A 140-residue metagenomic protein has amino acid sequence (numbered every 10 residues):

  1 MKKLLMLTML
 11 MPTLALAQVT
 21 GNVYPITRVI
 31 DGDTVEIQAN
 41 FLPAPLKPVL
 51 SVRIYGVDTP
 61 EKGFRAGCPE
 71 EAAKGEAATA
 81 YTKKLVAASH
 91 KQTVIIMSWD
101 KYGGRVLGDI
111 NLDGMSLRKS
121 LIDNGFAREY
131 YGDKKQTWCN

Functional and structural regions predicted by a protein language model:
L4-A15: Sec-dependent N-terminal signal peptides
A15-N140: Small beta-barrel nucleic-acid-binding modules, primarily SNase/OB-fold domains and secondarily Tudor-like barrels
